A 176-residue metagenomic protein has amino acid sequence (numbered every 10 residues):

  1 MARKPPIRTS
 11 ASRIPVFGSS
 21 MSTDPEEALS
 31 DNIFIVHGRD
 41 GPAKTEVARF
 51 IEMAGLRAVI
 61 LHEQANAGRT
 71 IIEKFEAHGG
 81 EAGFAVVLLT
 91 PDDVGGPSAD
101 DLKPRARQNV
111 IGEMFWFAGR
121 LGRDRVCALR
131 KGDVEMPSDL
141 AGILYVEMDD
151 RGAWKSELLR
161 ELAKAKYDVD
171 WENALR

Functional and structural regions predicted by a protein language model:
M1-S12: Charged interaction/catalytic cores of defense and host-pathogen modules
A11-V87, R120, A174-R176: Conserved N-terminal substructure of TIR/SEFIR domains
R39-G41, R130-V134: Short glycine-enriched loops at secondary-structure junctions
I72, R107-M114, G152-K155: Amphipathic alpha-helical transducer elements in NTP-driven molecular machines
G79-R125, R130-G132: Conserved beta-strand-loop-alpha-helix hinge of the TIR/SEFIR fold
M136-R176: C-terminal interaction surface of TIR/SEFIR-family domains
